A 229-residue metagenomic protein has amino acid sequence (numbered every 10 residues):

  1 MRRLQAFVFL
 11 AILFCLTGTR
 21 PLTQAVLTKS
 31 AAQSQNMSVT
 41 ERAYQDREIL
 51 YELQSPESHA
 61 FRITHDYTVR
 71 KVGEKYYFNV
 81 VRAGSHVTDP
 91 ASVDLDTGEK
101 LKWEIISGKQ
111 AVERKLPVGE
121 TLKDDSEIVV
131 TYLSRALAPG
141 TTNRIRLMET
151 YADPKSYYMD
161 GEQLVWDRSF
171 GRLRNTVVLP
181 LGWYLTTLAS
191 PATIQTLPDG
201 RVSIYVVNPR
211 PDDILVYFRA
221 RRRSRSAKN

Functional and structural regions predicted by a protein language model:
M1-L4: Positively charged n-region of N-terminal signal peptides that target proteins for export
F7-T17: Bacterial N-terminal signal peptides
G18-V26: Signal peptide processing junction and immediate N-terminal pro/mature segment of secreted/exported proteins
A25-V81: Early extracytoplasmic/domain-onset interaction patches
V26-A32, K75-L116, D167-P191: Solvent-exposed beta-hairpin/edge-strand motifs
L27-S38, I49-E52, G161-N229: Intrinsically disordered, low-complexity linkers and stems that provide flexible hinges in membrane-associated
E48, A60-T64, G73-Y77, T142-R146 (+3 more regions): Intrinsic-disorder/low-complexity, polar/charged segments enriched in Ser/Thr/Lys/Arg/Asp/Glu/Gln
V87-V165, P198-N229: A surface-exposed beta-strand-loop module
